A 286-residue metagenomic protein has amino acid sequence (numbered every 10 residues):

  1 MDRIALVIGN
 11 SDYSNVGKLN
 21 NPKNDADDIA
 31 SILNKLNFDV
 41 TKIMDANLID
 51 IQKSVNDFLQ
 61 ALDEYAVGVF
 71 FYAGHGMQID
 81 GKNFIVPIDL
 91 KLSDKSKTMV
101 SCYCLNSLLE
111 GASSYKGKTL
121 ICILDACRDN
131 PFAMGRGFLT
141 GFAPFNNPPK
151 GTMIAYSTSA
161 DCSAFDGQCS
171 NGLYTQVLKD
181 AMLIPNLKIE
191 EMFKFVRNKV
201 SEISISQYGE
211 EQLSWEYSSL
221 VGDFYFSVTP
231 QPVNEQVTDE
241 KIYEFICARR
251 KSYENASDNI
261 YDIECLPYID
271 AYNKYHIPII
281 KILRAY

Functional and structural regions predicted by a protein language model:
M1-Y286: Cysteine endopeptidase catalytic domains of the caspase/legumain-like
